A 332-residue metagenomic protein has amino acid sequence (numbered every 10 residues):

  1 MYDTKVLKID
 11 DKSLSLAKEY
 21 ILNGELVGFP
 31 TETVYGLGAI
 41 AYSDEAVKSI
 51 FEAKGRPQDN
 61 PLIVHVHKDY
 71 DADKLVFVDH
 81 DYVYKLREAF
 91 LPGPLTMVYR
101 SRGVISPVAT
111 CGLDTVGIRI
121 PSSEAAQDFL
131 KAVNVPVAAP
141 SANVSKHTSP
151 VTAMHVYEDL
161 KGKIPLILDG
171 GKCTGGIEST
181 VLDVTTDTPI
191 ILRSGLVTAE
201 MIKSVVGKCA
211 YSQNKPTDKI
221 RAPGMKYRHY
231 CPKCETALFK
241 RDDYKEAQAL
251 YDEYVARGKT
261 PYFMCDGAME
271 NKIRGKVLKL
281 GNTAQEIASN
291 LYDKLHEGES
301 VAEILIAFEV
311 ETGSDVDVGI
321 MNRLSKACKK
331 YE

Functional and structural regions predicted by a protein language model:
M1-E332: Active-site-adjacent structural elements in enzyme catalytic cores
